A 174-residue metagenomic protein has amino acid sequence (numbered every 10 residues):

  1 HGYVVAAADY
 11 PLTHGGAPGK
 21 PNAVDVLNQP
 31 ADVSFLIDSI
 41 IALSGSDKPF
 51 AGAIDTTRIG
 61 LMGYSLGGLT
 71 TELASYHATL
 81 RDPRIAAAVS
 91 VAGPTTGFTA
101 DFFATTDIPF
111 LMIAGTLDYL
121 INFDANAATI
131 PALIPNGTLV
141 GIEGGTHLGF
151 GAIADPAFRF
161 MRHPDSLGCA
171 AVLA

Functional and structural regions predicted by a protein language model:
H1-A17, A23, N28-P30, I37 (+2 more regions): Active-site machinery of serine-nucleophile hydrolases
A6-A8, R81-P94: A conserved short beta-strand
A23-T56: Alpha/beta-hydrolase active-site loop
G63-G67, T71: Gly/Ala-rich beta-loop-alpha elbow adjacent to hydrolase catalytic centers
T106, M112-A114: Short beta-strand/loop motif that positions the catalytic acidic residue of the alpha/beta-hydrolase fold
L117-I121, T146-L148: Acidic catalytic loop of the alpha/beta-hydrolase fold
I121-A132, A154: Short alpha-helix in the alpha/beta-hydrolase fold that links the catalytic acid
A132, N136-A174: C-terminal catalytic-base region of ester-bond hydrolases, centering on the histidine of the charge-relay
